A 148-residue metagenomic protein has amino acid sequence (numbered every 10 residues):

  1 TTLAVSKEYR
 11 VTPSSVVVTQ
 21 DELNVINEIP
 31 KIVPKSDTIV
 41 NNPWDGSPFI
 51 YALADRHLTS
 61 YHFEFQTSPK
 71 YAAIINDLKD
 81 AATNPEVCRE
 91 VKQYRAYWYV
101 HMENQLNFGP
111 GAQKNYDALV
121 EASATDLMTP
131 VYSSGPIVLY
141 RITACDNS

Functional and structural regions predicted by a protein language model:
T1-S148: Extracytoplasmic
